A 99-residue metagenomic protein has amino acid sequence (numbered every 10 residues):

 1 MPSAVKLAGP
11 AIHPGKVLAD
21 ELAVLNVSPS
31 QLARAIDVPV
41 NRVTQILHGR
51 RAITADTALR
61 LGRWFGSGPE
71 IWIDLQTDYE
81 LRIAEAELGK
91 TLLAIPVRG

Functional and structural regions predicted by a protein language model:
P2-V27, D74: A short, Lys/Arg-rich alpha-helix, primarily the initiator
V17, R42, T57-R60: A general alpha-helix detector
L22, A33, G62: The alpha-helix within a helix-turn-helix
L25, P39, R50, F65 (+1 more regions): The DNA-recognition helices of helix-turn-helix-type DNA-binding domains
V27-Q45: Short alpha-helical DNA-recognition segment
R50-R63: Short, basic-rich loop-to-helix N-cap that marks the start of a DNA-contacting helix
R63, I73-G99: Short, charged recognition helix plus adjacent turn of helix-turn-helix-like nucleic-acid-binding domains
P69: Glycine-rich, small/polar surface segments that engage phosphate groups of diverse ligands
